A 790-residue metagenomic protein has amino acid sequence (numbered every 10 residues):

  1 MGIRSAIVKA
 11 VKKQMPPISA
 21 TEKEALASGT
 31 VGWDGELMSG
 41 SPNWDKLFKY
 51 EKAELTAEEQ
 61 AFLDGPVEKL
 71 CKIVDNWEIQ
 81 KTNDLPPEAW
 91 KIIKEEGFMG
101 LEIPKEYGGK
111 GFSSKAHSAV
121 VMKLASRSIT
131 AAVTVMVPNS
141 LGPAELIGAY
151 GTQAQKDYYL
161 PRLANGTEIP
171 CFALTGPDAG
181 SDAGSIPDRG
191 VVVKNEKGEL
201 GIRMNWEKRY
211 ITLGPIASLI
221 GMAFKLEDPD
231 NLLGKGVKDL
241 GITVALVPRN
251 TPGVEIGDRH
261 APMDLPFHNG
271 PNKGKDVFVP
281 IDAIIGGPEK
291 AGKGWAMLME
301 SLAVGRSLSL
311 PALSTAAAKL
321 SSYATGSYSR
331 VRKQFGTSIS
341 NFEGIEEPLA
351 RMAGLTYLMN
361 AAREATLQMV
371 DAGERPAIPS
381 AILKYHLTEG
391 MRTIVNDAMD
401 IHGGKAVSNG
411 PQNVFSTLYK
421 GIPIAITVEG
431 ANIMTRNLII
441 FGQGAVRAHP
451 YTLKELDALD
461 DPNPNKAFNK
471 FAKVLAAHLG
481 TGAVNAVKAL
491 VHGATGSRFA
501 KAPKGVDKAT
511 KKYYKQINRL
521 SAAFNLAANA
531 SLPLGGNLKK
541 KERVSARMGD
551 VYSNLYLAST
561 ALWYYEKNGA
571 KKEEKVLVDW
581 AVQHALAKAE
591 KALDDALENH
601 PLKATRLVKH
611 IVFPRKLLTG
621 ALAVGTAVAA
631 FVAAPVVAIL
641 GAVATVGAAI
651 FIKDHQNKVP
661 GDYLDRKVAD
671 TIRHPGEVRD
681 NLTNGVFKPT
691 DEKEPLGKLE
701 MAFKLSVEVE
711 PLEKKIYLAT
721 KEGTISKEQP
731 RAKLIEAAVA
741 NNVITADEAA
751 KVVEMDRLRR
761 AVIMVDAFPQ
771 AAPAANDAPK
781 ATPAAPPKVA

Functional and structural regions predicted by a protein language model:
M1-P138, E145, A149-I169, S181 (+4 more regions): Amphipathic, small/basic residue-rich leader segments at the start of a protein or domain
E199-E255: A short core secondary-structure module
P252-F278: Flexible, small-/acidic-enriched active-site or ligand-binding loops
K273-R306, Y323-S340, V487-A509, L520-K539: A glycine-rich, basic-preceded beta-loop-alpha segment at the flavin cofactor/substrate interface of flavin-utilizing
G344-D371, N396-M399, L555-Y564: Loop-to-helix element that buttresses phosphate recognition and phosphoryl-transfer chemistry
E374-A406, V576-A589: Charged, glycine-rich active-site and insertion segments that engage polyanionic ligands
R392-Y419, A596-K609: A glycine-biased, small/acidic residue-tolerant capping/turn segment at secondary-structure junctions
A477-A790: C-terminal amphipathic alpha-helical interaction region
